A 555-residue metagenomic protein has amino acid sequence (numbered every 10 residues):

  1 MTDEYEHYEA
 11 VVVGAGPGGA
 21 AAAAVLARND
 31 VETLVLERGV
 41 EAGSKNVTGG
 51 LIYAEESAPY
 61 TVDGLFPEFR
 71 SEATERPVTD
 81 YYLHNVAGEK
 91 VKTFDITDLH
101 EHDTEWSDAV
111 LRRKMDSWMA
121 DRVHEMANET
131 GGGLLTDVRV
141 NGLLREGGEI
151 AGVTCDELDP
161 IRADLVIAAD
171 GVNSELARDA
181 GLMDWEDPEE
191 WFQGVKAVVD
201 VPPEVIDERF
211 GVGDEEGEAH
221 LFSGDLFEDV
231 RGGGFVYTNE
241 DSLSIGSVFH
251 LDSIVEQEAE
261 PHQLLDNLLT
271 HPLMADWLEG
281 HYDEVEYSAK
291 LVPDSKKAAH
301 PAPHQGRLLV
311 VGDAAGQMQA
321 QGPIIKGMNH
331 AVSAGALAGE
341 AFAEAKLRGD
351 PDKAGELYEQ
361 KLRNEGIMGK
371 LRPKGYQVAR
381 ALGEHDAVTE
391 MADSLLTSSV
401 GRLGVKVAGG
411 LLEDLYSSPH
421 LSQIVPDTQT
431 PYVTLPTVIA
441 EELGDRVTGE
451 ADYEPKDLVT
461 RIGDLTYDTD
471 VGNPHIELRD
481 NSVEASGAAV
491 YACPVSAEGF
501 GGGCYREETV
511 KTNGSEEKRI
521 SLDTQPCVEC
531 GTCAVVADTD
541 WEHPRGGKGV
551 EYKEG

Functional and structural regions predicted by a protein language model:
Y5-V35: N-terminal Rossmann-like FAD-binding beta1-loop-alpha1 element of flavoenzymes
Y5-Y8, D156-L165, H304-R307: Core beta-strand elements of the Rossmann-like FAD/NAD(P) dinucleotide-binding domain in flavoenzyme oxidoreductases
N29-V31, G39-G88: N-terminal FAD cofactor-binding segment of flavoenzymes
H100-D121, I254-E260: Short beta-strand to alpha-helix junction loop
R122-M274: Predominantly flavin-linked oxidoreductase catalytic cores and closely associated redox partners
E228-V230, E240, S253-A334, L347-G369 (+1 more regions): FAD/FMN-dependent oxidoreductases across multiple families
A343-K456, G546: C-terminal helical "tail/cap" subdomain of flavin- and related membrane-associated enzymes
G487-E554: Iron-sulfur cluster-binding cysteine motifs and their immediate structural context in ferredoxin-like electron-transfer
